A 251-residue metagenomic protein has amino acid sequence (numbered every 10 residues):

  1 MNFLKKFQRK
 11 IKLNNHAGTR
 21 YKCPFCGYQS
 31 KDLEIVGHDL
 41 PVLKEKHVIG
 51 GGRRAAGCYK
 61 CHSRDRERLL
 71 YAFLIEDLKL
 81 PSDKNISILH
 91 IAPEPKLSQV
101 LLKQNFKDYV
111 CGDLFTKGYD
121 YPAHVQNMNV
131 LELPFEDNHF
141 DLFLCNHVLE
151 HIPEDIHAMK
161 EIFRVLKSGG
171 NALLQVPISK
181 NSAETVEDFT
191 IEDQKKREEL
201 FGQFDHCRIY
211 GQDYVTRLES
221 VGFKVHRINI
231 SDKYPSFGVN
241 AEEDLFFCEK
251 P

Functional and structural regions predicted by a protein language model:
M1-P134, N229, K233-P251: Conserved N-terminal segment of class I S-adenosyl-L-methionine
R9-Y21, F25-Y28, P153-I162, K167-P251: S-adenosyl-L-methionine-dependent methyltransferase catalytic module, highlighting the catalytic core
I91, F143-L144: Hydrophobic beta-strand segment of the Class I
L144-N146, H157: PRPP/pyrophosphate-binding module of the type I phosphoribosyltransferase fold
H147-H151: Short catalytic micro-motifs in class I SAM-dependent methyltransferases
